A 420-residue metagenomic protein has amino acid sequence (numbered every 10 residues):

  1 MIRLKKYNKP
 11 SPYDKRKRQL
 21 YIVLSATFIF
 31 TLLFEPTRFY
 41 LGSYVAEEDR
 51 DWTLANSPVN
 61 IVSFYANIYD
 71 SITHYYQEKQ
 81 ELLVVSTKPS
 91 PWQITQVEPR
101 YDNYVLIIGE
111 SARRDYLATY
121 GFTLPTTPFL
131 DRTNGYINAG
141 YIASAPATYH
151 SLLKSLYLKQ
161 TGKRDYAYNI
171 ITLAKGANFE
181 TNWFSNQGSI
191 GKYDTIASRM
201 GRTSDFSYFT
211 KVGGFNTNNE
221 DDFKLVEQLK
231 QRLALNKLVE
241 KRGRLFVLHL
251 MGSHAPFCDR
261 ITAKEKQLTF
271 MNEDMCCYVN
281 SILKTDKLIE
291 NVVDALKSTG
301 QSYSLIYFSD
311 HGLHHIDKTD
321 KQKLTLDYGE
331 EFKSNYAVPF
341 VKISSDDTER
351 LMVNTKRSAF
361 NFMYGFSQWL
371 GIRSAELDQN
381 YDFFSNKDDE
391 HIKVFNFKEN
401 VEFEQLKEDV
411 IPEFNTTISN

Functional and structural regions predicted by a protein language model:
I2-K9, K17-A26, T31-F34, T172 (+5 more regions): Membrane-interface soluble catalytic domains
T31-I107, S111-L268, N335-A337, A359 (+1 more regions): Active-site-proximal alpha/beta segments of enzymes that process anionic O-linked groups
S86-T95, E227-L235, Q267-L305: A long, amphipathic alpha-helix that forms part of the scaffold/cap immediately adjacent to metal-dependent active
V105-L106, K284-L324, S367: Metal-dependent active-site segment of extracytoplasmic phospho-/sulfohydrolases and closely related
G121-P125, Q301-S302, F308-S345: Histidine-centered active-site microenvironments of extracellular/periplasmic hydrolases and transferases
K159-T161, G214-N216, M271-I282, Y328-F332: A short acidic, glycine-rich active-site loop that binds or catalyzes chemistry on phosphate/adenosine moieties
W183-S185, L245-G252, V279-I282, S304-S309 (+1 more regions): Short beta-strand segments
T262-N272, Q322-L324, T348: Flexible internal linker/loop segments at domain or repeat junctions
